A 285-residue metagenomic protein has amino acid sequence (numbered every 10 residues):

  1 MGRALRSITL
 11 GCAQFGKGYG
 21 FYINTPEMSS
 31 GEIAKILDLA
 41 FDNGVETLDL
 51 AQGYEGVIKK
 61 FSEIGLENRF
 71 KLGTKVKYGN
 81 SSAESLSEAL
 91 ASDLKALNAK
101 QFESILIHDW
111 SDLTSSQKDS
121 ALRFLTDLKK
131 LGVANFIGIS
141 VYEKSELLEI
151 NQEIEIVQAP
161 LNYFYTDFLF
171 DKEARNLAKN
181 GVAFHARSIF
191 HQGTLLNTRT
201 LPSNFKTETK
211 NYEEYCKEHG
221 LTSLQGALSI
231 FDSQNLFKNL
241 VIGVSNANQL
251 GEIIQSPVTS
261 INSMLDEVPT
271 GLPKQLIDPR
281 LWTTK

Functional and structural regions predicted by a protein language model:
M1-F70: N-terminal binding-site loop/beta-alpha segment at the start of enzyme catalytic domains that lines or forms
G2-A4, F61-K71, A91-K100, L148-Q152 (+1 more regions): Acidic (Asp/Glu)-rich catalytic clusters
R6-G11, L48-L50, F70-T74, F102-I107 (+4 more regions): Hydrophobic faces of well-ordered beta-strands that scaffold small-molecule active sites in alpha/beta enzyme cores
T25-L39, S82-L97, V141-L148: Short, acidic/polar
D42-V45, A99-F102, A134, I154 (+1 more regions): A structural motif
D49-K59, G79-E84, D112-S116, Y163-L169: Acidic-and-aromatic substrate-binding clefts and catalytic sites of carbohydrate-active enzymes
L94-T114: Active-site groove signature of glycoside hydrolases
W110-I277, L281-T284: Beta/alpha (TIM)-barrel catalytic core signal, keyed to glycine-rich beta->alpha loops juxtaposed to Asp/Glu that bind
